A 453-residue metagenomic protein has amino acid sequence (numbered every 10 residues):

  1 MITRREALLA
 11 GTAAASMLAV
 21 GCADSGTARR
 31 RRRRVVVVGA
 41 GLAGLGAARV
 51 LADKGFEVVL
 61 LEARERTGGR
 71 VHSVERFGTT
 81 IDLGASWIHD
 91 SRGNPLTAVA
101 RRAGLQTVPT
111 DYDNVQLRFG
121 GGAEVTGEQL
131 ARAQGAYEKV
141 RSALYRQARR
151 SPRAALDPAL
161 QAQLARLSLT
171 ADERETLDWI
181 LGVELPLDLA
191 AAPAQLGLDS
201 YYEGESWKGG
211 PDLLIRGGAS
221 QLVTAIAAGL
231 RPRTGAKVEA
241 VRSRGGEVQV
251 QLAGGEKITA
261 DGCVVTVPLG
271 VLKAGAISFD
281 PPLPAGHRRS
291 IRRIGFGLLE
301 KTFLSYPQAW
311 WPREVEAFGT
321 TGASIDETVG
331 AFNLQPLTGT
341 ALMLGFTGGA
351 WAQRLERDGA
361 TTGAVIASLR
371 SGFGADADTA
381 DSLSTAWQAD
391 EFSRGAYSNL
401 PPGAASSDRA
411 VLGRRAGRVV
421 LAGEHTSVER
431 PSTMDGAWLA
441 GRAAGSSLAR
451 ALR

Functional and structural regions predicted by a protein language model:
M1-I2, A13: N-terminal secretory signal peptides
R5: Residues within the helices of the helix-turn-helix
L8-R453: FAD-dinucleotide binding site
